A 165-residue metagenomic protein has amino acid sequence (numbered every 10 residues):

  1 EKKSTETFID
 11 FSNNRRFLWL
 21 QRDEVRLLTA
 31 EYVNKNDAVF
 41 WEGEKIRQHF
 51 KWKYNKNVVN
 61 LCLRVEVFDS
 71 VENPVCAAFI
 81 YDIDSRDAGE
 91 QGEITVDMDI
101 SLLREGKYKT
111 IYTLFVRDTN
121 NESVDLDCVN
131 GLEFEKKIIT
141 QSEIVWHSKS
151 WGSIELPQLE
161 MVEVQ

Functional and structural regions predicted by a protein language model:
E1-Q165: Localized sequence-composition bias
